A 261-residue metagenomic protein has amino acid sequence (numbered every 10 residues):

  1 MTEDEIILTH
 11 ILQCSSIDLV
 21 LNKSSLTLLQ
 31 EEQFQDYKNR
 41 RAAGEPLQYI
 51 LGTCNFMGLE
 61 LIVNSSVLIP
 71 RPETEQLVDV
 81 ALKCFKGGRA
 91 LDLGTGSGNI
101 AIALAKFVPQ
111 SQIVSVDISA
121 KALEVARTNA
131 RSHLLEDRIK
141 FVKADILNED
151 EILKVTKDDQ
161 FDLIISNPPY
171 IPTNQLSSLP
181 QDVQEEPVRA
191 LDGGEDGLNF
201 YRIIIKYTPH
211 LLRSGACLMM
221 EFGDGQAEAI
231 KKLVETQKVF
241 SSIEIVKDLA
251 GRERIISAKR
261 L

Functional and structural regions predicted by a protein language model:
D4-E5, F34, L47, S97 (+6 more regions): A general structural signal for well-ordered alpha-helical segments in protein cores
T9-C84: Conserved AdoMet
E60, Q112, R138-K140, S241-E244: Conserved beta-strand segments of alpha/beta enzyme cores
Q76-P180, I203: Conserved SAM/SAH cofactor-binding pocket of Class I
D145, A190, S242: Conserved beta-strand positions that form and line the central face of beta-propeller blades
Y170, K259-L261: C-terminal beta-strand of the catalytic ATP-binding
Y170-F200: Mobile active-site "lid"/loop adjacent to the S-adenosyl-L-methionine
E195-K259: Conserved Class I SAM-dependent methyltransferase catalytic core
